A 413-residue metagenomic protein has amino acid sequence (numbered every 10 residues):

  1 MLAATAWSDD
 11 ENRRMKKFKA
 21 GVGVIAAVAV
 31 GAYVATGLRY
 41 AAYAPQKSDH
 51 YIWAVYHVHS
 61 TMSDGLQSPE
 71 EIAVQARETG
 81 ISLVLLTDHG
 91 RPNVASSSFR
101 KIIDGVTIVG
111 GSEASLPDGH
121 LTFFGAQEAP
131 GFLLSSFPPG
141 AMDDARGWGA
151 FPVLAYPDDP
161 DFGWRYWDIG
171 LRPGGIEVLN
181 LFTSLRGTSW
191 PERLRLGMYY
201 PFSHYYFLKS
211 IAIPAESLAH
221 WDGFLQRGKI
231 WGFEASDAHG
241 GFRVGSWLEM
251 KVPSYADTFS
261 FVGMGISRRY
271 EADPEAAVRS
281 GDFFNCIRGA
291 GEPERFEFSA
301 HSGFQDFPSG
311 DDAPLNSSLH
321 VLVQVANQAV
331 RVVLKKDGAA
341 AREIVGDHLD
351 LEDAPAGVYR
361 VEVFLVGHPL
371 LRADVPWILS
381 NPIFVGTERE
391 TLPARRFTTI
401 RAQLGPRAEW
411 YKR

Functional and structural regions predicted by a protein language model:
D10-E11: Short, positively charged and aromatic/hydrophobic N-terminal segments
K16-Q46, Y51, R227-R413: C-terminal functional module detector
R39, V55, H59, D159 (+2 more regions): A near-ubiquitous, low-amplitude feature marking generic local secondary-structure context
A42-M198, I211-G223, R227, F233-G241 (+1 more regions): A metal-dependent hydrolase metal-coordination microenvironment
S189-A212, S246-S254, V262: Alpha-helical membrane-targeting segments
